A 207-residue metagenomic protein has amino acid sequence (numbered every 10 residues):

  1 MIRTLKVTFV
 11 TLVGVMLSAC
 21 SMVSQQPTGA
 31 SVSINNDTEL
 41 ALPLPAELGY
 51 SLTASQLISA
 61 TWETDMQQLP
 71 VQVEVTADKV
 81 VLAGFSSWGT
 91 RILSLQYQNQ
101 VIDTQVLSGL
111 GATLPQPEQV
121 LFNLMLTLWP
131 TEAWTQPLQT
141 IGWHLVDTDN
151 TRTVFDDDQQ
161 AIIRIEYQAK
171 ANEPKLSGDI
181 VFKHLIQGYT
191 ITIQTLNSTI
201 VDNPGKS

Functional and structural regions predicted by a protein language model:
M1-F9: Bacterial N-terminal signal peptides that target proteins for export
M16-A19: C-terminal motif of bacterial Sec signal peptides marking the signal peptidase cleavage site
S21-S24: Bacterial signal peptide processing site
T38-A77: Post-signal-peptide N-terminal segment of Sec-exported extracytoplasmic proteins
G84-W88, Y97-V101, V106-L110, T195-N197: A mature extracytoplasmic/lumenal domain signature
S87-R91, L110-G111, Q159-I162: Short, surface-exposed beta-strand-loop junctions and turns on beta-sheet-rich folds
I102-W129: Acidic/charged, solvent-exposed loop-and-adjacent secondary-structure segments enriched in E/D, K/R, S/T, and G/P
I141-S207: Gly/Pro-enriched, hydrophobic low-complexity segments that function as extracytoplasmic propeptides/linkers
